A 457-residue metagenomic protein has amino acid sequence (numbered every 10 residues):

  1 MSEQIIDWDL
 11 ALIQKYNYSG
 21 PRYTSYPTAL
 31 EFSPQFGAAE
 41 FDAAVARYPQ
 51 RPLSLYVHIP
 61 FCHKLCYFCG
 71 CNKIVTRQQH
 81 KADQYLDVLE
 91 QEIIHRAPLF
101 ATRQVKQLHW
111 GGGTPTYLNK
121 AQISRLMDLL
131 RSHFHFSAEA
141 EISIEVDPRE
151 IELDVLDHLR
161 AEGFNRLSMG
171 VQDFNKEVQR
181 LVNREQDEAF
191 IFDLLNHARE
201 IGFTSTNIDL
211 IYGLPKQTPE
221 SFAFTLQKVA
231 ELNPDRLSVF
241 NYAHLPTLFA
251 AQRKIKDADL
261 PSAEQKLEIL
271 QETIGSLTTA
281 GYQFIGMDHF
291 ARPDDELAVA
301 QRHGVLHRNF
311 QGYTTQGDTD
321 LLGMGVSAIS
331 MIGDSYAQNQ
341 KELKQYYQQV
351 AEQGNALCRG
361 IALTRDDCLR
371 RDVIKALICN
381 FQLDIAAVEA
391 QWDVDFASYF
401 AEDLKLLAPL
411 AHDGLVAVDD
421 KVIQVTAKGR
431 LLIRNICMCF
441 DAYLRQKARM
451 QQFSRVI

Functional and structural regions predicted by a protein language model:
M1-L53: Flexible, acidic/Gly-rich N-terminal and inter-domain linker regions that tether and position cofactor-handling modules
V45-R47, V75-L99, R103-A397, R455-I457: C-terminal scaffold of the Radical SAM
L55-V57, M169: Short beta-strand motif preference
V57-K73: Local cysteine-cluster metal-coordination motifs and their immediate loop/turn environment, predominantly Fe-S cluster
V178, R302, Q424-C439: Short, cationic-aromatic polyanion-contact patches
F396-P409: Short amphipathic alpha-helical interaction segments
A411-K421: A short, conserved structural fragment
R430-I457: Short, amphipathic alpha-helical interaction segments positioned at domain boundaries
